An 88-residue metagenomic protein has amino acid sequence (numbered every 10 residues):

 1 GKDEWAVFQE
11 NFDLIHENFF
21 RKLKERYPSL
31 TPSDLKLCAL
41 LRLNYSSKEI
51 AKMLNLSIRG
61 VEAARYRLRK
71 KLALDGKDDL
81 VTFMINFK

Functional and structural regions predicted by a protein language model:
G1-K88: Cytosolic nucleotide-binding catalytic cores of signal-transduction proteins
